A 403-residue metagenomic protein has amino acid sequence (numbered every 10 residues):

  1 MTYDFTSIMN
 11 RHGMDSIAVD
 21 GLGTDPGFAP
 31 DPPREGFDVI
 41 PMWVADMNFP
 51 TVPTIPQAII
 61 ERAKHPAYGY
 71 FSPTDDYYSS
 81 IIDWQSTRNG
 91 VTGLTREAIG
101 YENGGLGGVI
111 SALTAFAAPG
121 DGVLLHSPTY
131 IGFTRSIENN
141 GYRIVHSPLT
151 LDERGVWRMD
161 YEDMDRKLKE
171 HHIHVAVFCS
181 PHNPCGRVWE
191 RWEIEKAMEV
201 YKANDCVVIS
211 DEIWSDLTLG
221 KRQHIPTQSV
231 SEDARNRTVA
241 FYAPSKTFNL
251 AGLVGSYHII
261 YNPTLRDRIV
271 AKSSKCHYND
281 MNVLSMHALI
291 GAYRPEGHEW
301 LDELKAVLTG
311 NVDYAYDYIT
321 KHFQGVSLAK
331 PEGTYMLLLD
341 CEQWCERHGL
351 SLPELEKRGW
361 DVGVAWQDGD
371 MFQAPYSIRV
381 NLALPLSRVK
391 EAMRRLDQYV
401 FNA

Functional and structural regions predicted by a protein language model:
T2-G104, S111, P295, N402-A403: N-terminal small-domain helix-loop-helix segment of the aminotransferase-like
Y68-E199, D216-S229, D233, V239: Conserved core of the PLP fold type I
N140, H171, A203-N204, A234 (+2 more regions): Helix C-cap/helix->beta junction micro-motif
A234, R347-Q367, M371-A403: PLP-dependent enzyme catalytic core of the Aspartate aminotransferase-like
R237-K321, S327-P331: PLP-dependent aminotransferase class I/II
L308-T309, H322-D361, I378: Conserved PLP-binding catalytic core of the aspartate aminotransferase-like
